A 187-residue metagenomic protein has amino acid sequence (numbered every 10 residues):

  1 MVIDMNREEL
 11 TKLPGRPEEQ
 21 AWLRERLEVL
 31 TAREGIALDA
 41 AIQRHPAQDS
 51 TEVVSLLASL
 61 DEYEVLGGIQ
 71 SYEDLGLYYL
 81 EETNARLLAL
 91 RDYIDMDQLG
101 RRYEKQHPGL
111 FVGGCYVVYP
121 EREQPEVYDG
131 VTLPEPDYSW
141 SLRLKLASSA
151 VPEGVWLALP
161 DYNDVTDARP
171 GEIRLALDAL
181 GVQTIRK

Functional and structural regions predicted by a protein language model:
M1-K187: Long, charge-dense low-complexity segments
